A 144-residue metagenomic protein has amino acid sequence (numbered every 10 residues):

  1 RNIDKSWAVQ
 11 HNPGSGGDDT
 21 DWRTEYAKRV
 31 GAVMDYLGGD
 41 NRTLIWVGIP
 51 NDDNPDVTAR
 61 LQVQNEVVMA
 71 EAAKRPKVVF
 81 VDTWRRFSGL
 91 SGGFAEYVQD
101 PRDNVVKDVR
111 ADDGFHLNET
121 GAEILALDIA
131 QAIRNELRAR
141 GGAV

Functional and structural regions predicted by a protein language model:
R1-E119, E123, L127-G141: Alpha-helical cap/lid subdomain in secreted, periplasmic, or secretory-pathway luminal O-acyl-processing enzymes
